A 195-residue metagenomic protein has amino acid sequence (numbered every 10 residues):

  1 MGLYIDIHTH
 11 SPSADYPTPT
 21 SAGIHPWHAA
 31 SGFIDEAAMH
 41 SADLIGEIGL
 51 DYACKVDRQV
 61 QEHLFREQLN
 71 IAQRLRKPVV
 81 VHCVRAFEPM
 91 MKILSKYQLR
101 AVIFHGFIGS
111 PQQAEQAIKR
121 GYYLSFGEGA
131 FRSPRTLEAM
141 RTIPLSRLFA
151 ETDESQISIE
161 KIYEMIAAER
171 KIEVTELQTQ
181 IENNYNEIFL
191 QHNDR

Functional and structural regions predicted by a protein language model:
M1-R195: Mid-domain alpha/beta scaffold segments of enzyme catalytic cores
